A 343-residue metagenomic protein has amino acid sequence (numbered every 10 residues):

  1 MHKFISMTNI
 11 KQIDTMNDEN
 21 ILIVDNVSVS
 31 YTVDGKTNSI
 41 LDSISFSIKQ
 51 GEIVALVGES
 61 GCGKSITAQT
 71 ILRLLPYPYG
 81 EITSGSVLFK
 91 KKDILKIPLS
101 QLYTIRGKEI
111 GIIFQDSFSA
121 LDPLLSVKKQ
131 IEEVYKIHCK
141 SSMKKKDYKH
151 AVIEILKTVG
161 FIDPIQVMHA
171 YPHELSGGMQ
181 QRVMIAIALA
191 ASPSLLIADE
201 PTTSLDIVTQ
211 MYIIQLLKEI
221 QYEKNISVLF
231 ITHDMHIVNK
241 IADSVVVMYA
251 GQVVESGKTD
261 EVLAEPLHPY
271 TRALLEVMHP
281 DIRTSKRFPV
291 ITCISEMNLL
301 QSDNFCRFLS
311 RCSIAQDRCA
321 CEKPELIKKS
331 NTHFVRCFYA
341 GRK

Functional and structural regions predicted by a protein language model:
N20, I165, K258-K343: Short catalytic/signature loops enriched in Gly
L22-V24, L41, I105: Conserved structural motif at the start of ABC-family nucleotide-binding domains
V57-E59: The feature captures the beta-strand-to-loop junction immediately N-terminal to the Walker
I82-D93: Conserved ABC transporter NBD signature motif
A170-L175, M179: Conserved ABC ATPase signature
A190-S194: A short, proline-enriched helix->beta-strand linker immediately N-terminal to the Walker B motif in ABC-type P-loop
I197, P201, L205-K286: P-loop NTP-binding/switch modules centered on Walker-like glycine-rich loops
